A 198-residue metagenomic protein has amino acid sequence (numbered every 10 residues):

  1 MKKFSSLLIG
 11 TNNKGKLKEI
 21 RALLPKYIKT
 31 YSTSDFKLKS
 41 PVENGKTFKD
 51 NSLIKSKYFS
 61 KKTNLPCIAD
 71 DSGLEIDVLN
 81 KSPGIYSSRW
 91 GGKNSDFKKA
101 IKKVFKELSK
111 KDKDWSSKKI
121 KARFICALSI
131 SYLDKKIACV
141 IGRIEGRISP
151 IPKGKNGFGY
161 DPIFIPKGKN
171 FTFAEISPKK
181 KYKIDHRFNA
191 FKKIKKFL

Functional and structural regions predicted by a protein language model:
K2-G10, K14-L198: Anionic-ligand binding patches
